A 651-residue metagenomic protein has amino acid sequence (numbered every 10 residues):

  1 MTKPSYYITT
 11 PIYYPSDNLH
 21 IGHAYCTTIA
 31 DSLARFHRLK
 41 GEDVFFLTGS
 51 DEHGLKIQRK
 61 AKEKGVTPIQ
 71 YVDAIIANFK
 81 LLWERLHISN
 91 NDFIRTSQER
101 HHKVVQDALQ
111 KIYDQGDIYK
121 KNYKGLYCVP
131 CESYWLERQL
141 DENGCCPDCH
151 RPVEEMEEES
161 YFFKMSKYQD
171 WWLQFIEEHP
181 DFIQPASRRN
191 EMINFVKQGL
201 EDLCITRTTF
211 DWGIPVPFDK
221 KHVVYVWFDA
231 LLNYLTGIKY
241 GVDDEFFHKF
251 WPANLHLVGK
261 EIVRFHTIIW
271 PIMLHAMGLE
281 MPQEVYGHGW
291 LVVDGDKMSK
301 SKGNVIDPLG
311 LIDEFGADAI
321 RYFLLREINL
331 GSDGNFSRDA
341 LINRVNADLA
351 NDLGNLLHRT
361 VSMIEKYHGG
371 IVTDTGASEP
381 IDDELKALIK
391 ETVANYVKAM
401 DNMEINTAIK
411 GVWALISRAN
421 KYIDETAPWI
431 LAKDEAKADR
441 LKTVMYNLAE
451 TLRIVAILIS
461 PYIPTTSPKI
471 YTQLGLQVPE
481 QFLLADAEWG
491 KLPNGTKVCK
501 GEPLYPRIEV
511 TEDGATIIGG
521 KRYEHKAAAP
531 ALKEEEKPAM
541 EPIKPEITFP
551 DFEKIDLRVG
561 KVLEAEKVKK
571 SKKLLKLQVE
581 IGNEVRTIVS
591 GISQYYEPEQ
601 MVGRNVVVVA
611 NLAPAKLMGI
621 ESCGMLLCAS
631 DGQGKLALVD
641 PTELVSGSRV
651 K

Functional and structural regions predicted by a protein language model:
M1-T2, R35-D43, K64-P68, R85 (+7 more regions): Secondary-structure transition/capping motifs at alpha-helix termini and the adjoining loop/turn into the next element
T2-I75, I94-D114, C131, L257 (+4 more regions): N-terminal catalytic cores of NTP/NDP-binding nucleotidyl/phosphoryl-transfer enzymes
T2-T48, R100-V104, D148-C149, E155-K366 (+1 more regions): Structured secondary-structure scaffolds
I75-S89: A glycine-rich helix N-cap at a beta->alpha junction
Q115-Q169: Cys/His-rich short segments
K120, E327, S332, A340-A377 (+2 more regions): Helix-rich, typically C-terminal accessory recognition domains appended to large enzymatic cores
I470-D551: Intrinsic disorder at enzyme termini
A528-K651: Phosphate-backbone binding interfaces of nucleic-acid-interacting proteins
